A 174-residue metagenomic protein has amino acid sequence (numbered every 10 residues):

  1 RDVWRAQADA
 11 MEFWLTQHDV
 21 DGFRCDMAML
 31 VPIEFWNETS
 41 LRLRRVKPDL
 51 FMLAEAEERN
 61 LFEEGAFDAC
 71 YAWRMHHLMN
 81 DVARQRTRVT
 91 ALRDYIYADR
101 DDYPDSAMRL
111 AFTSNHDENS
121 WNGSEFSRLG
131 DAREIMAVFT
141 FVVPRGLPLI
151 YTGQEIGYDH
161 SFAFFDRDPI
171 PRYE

Functional and structural regions predicted by a protein language model:
R1-E12, T16, R24-M27, A56: Active-site mouth of glycoside hydrolases
W4-Q7, W36, R133: Aromatic/hydrophobic pocket-lining residues that form the small-molecule binding cavity in soluble enzyme cores
T16, D26-R109, G130, F139-V142 (+1 more regions): Active-site-proximal helices and loops of the catalytic beta/alpha 8
H18-D19, G146: Short loop/turn motifs at secondary-structure junctions
W121-R128: Short, solvent-exposed helix-loop connector elements
I150-I156: Short acidic/histidine-rich active-site segments
